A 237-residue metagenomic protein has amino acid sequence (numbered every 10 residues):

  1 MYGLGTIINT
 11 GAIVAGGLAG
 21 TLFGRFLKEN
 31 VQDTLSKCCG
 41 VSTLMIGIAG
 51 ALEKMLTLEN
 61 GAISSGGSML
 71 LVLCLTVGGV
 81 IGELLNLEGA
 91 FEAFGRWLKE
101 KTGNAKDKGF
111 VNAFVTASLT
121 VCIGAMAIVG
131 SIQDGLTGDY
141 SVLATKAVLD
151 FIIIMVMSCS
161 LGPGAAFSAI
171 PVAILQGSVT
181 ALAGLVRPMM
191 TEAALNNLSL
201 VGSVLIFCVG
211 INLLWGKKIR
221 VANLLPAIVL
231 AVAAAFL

Functional and structural regions predicted by a protein language model:
M1, E29-N30, L87-A113: Intrinsically disordered, low-complexity non-transmembrane regions of multi-pass membrane transporters
M1-I8, V31-Q32, L56-L70, L136-V142 (+2 more regions): Interfacial loop-to-helix junctions that mark the boundaries of transmembrane helices in multi-pass membrane
I8-G16, G20, G24, G40-V41 (+16 more regions): Alpha-helical transmembrane segments in multi-pass membrane proteins
V31-V41, G95-W97, A166-L175, A222-V229: Cytoplasmic-side transmembrane-helix entry/capping segments in multi-pass membrane proteins
C39-M55: A generic, lipid-embedded transmembrane alpha helix
G50-G61, E83-F94: Transmembrane alpha-helix boundary signature
K99, K108-R187: Helix-loop-helix junctions within the multi-pass membrane cores of secondary transporters/permeases
I211-V221: Membrane-helix boundary connector in multi-pass membrane proteins
